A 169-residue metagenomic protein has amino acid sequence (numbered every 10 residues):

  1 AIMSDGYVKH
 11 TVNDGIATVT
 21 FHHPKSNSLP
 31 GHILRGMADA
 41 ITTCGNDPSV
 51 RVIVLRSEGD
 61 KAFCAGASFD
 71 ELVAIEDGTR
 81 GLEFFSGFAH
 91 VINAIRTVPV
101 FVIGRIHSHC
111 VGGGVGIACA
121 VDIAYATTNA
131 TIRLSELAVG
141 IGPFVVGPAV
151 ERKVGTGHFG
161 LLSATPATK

Functional and structural regions predicted by a protein language model:
I2-R56, N93: Conserved CoA-thioester-binding segment of acyl-CoA-metabolizing enzymes
V19, L55, S68, I117-C119: Hydrophobic/aromatic residues within transmembrane alpha-helices of multi-pass small-molecule transporters
F21-K25, E76, I106: Short, histidine-centered active-site or binding-site loop motifs used for metal coordination, general acid-base
P24-S26, G59-K61, S108-H109: Short glycine-rich anion-binding loops that position phosphate/pyrophosphate groups of nucleotides and phosphorylated
S57-V91: Glycine- (often His-adjacent) and acidic-residue-rich active-site loop that binds/positions the CoA thioester
A94-K169: Crotonase-fold acyl-CoA enzyme core
